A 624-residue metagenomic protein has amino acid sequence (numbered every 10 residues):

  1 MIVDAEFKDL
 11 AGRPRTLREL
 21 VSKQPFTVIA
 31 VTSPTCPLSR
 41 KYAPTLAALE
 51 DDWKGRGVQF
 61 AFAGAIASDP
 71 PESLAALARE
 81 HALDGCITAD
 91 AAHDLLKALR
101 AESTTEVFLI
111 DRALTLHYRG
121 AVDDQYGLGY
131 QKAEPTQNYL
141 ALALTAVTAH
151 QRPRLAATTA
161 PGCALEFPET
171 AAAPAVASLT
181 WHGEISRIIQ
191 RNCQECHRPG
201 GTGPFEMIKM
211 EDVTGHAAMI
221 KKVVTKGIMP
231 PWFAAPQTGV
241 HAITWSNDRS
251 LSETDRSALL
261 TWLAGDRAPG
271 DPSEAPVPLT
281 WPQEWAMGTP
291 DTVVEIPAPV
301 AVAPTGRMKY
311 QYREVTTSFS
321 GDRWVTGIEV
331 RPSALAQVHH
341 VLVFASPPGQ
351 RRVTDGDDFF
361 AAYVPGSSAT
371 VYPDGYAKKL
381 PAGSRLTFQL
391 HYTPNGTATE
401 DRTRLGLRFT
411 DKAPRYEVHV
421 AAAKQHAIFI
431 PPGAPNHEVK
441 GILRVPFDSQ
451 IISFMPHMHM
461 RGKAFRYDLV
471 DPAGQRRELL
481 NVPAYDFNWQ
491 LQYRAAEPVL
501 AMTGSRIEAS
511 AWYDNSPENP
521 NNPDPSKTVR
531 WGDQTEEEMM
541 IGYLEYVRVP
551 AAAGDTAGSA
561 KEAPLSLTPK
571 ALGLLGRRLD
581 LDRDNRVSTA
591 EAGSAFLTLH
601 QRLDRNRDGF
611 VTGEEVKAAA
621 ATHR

Functional and structural regions predicted by a protein language model:
A5-T27, P174-G183: A short beta-strand-turn-helix
L20-R40, L144: Short active-site neighborhood of thiol/selenol oxidoreductases, capturing the structured segment around
F26, L83-C86, A101-F108, H117 (+1 more regions): Structural micro-motif
R40-H81, T88-A98: Structural microenvironment flanking redox-active thiols in thiol-disulfide oxidoreductases
D90-E166: Thiol/selenol-based redox catalytic cores and closely related redox-interacting motifs
A157-V315, G383-Q389, P394: Aromatic- and Gly/Pro-enriched helix-to-coil junctions and flexible linker segments
P231-S246, S273-Q450, P456-G558, A618: Beta-strand-centric surfaces of beta-sandwich/beta-rich domains
D580-D584, D604-D608: Acidic carboxylate motifs that coordinate Ca2+ or other divalent cations, activating on Asp/Glu
